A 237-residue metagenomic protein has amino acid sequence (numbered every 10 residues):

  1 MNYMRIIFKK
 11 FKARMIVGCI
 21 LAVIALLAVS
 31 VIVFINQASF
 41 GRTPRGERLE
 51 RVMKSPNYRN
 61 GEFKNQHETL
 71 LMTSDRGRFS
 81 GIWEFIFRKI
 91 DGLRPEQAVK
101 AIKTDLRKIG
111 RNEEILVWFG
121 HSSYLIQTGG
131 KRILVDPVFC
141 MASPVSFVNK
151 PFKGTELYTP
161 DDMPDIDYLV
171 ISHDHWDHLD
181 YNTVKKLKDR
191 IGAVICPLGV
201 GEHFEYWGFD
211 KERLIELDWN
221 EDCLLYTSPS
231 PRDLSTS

Functional and structural regions predicted by a protein language model:
Y3-S143, V148-K150: Metallo-beta-lactamase
I115, A193, R213-I215: Conserved beta-strand segments of alpha/beta enzyme cores
I126, N220-L225: Short acidic-hydrophobic surface loop/beta-edge motif
F147-I195: Active-site metal-binding motif and surrounding structural segment of the metallo-beta-lactamase
H175-L179, G201-H203, E221-C223: Active-site environment of divalent metal-dependent phosphoester hydrolases
F204-D218: Helix-loop-beta element that forms the nucleotide-linked donor phosphate-binding surface in glycosyltransferases
Y226-D233: Conserved small/polar residues in nucleotide/adenosyl-binding loops
